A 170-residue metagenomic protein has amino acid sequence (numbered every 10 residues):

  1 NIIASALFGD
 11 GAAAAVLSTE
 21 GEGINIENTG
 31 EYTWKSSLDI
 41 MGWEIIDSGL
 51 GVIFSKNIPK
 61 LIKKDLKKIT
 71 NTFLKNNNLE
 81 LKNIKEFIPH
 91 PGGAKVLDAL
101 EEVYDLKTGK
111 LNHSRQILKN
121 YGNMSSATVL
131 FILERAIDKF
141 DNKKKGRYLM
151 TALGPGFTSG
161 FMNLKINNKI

Functional and structural regions predicted by a protein language model:
N1-K60, K64, K68-T72, L153 (+1 more regions): Condensing-enzyme catalytic core mediating Claisen C-C bond formation in acyl metabolism
I2-I3, G11-A12, G21-G23, N83-I84 (+2 more regions): Short coil/turn connectors at secondary-structure junctions
S36-L38, G42-K85, K95-K110, L133-F140: Conserved active-site "lid/cap" helical segment
K63, K85-I170: Claisen-condensing/thiolase-fold acyl-transfer catalytic domains that form or cleave C-C bonds in fatty acid
